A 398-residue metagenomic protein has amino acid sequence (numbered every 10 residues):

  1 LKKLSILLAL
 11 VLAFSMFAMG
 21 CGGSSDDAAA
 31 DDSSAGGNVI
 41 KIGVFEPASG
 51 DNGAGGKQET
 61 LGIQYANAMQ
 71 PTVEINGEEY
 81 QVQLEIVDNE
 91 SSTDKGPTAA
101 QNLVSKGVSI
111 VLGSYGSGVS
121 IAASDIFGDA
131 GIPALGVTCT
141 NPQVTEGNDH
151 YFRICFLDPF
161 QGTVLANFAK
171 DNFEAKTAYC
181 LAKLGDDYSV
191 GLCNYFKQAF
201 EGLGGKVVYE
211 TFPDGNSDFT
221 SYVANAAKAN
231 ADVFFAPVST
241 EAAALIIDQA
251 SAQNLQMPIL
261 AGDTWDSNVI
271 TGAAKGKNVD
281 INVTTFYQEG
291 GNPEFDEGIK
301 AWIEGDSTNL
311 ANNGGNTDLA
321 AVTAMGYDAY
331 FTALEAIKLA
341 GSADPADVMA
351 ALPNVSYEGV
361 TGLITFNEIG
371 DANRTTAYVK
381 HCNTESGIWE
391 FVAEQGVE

Functional and structural regions predicted by a protein language model:
L1-K41, I75-N76, S105, Q395-E398: Short, low-complexity disordered leader/linker segments with a strong preference for bacterial N-terminal type II
S25-A28, D32, A54-E59, T72-T145 (+5 more regions): Beta-alpha junction/loop-to-helix N-cap segments that form part of ligand/metal-binding clefts
G36, G43-Q64, V87-T93, Y115-G118 (+2 more regions): Extracytoplasmic "Venus flytrap"
V44-E46, L103-Y115, L135-V137, A178-A182 (+6 more regions): Periplasmic-binding protein-like
F127-A130, C193-E289: Extracellular/periplasmic bilobed ligand-binding domains
Y151-D214, V233: An alpha-beta-alpha
I247-Y327, C382-N383, W389-G396: Extracellular/periplasmic periplasmic-binding protein-like sensory domains
S307-A324, T332-I388: Segments of small-molecule ligand-sensing domains
